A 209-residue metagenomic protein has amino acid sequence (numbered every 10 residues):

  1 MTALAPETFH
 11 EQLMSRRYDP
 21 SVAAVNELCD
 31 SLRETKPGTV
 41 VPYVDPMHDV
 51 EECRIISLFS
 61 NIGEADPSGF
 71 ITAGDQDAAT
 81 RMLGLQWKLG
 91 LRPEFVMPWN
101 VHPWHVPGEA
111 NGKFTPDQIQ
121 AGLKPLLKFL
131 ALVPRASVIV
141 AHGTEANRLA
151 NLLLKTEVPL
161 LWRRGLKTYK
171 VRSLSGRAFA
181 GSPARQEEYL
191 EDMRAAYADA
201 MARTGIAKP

Functional and structural regions predicted by a protein language model:
M1-L154, G165-R172, G176: A polyanion-binding, active-site-adjacent surface
L89, L153, E157, A200-A207: Solvent-exposed amphipathic alpha-helical surface segments
L123, K128-L130, D199-P209: Extended, charge-rich low-complexity interaction segments
V158-A200: Short, flexible loop segments at boundaries between secondary-structure elements
